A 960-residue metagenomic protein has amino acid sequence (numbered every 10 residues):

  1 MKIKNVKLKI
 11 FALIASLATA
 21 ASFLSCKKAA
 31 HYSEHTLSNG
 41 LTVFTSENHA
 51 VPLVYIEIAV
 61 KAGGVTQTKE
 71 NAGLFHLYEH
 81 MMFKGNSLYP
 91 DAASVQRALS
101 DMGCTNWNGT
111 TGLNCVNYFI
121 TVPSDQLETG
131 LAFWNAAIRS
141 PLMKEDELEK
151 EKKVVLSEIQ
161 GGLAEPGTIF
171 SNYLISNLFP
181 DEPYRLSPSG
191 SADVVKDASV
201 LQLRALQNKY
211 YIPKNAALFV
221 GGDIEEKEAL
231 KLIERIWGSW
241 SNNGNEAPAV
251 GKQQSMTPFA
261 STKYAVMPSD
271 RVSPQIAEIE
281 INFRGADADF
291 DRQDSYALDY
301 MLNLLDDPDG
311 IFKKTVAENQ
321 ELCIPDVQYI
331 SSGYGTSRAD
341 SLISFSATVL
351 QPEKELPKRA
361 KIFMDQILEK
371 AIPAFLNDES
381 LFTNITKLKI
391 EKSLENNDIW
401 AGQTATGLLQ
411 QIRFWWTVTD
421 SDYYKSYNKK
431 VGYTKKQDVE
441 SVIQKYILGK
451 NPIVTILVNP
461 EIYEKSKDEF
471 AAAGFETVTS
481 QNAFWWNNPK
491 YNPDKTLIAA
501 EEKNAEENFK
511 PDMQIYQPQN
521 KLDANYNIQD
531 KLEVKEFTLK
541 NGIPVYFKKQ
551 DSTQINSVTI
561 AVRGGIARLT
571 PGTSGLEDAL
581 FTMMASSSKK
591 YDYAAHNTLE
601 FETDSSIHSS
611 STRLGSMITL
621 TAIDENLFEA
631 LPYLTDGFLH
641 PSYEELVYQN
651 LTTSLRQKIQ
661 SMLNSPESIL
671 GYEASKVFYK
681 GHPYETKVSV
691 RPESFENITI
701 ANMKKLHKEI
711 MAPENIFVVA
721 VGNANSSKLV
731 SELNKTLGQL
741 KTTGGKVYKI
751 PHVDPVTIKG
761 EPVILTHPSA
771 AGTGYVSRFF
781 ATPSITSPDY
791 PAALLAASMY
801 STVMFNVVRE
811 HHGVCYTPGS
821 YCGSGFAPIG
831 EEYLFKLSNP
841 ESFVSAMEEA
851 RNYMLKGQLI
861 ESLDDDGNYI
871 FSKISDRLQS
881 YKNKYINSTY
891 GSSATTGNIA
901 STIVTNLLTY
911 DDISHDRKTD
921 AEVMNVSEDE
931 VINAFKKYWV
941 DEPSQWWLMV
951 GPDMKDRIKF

Functional and structural regions predicted by a protein language model:
M1-A29: Bacterial Sec-dependent N-terminal signal peptides
F23-T42, E225-V272, I276-E278, N282-R284 (+8 more regions): Proteolytic maturation boundary segments
S46, V51-L77, D91-A137, G167-D193 (+14 more regions): M16 family metallopeptidases and their MPP-like homologs
